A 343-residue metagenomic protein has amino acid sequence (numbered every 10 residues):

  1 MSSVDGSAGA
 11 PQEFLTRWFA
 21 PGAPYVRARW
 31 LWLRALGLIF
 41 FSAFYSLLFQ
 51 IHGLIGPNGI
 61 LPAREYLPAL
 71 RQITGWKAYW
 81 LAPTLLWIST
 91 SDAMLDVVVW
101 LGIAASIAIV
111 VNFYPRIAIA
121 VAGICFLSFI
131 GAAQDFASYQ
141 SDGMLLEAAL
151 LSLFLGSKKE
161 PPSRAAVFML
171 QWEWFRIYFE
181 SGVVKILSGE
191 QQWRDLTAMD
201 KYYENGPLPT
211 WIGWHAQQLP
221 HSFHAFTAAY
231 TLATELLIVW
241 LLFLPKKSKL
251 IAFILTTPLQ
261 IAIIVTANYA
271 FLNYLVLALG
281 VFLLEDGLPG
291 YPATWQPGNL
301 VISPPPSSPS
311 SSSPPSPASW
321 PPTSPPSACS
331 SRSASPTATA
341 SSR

Functional and structural regions predicted by a protein language model:
S2-R343: Alpha-helical membrane-anchoring segments
